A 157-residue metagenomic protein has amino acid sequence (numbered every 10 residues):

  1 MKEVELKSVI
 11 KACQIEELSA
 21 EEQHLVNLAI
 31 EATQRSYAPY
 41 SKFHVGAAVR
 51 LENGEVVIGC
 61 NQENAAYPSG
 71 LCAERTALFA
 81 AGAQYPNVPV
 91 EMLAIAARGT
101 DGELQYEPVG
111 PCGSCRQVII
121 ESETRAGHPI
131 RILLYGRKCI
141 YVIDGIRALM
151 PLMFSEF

Functional and structural regions predicted by a protein language model:
M1-R35, F79, Y85-F157: C-terminal binding/interaction regions
I15, S19, E63-P68: Short, surface-exposed loop/turn motifs that are enriched in glycine and acidic residues and include a nearby proline
A38-S41: Short loop/turn motifs at secondary-structure junctions and domain boundaries
H44-L51: Short beta-strand scaffold segments in enzyme catalytic cores
C60-Y67, D101-Q105: A short glycine/serine-rich beta->alpha loop
N64-A83: A short mixed-secondary-structure module that forms the rim of ligand-binding clefts
